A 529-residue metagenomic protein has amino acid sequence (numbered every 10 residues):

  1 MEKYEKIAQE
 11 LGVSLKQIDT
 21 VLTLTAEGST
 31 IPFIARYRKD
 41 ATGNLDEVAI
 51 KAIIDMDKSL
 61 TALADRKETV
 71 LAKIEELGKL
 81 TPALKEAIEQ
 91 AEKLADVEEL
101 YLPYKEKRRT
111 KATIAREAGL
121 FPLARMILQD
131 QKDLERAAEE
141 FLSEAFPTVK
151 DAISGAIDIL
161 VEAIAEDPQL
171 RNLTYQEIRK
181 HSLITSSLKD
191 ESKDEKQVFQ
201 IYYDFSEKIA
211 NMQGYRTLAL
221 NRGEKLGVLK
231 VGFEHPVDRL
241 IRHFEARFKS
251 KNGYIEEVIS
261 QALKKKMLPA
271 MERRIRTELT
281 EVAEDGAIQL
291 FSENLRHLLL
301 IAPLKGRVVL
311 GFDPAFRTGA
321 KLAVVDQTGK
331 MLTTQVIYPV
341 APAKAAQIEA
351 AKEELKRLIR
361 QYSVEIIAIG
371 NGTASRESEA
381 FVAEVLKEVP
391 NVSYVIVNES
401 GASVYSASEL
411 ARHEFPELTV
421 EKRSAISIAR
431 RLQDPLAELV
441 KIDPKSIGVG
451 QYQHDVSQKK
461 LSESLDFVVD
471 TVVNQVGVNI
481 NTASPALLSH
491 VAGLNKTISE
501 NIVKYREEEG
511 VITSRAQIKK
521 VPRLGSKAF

Functional and structural regions predicted by a protein language model:
M1-D19, A26: Generic start-of-chain signal for non-secretory N-termini
K3, R36, A62-K79, E89 (+4 more regions): Long, highly charged, low-complexity intrinsically disordered interaction regions that mediate electrostatic DNA/RNA
L24, Y37, K73, A163 (+13 more regions): Generic, well-ordered alpha-helical scaffold segments in large soluble proteins
A26-G28, R116, F233-H235, P314-F316 (+5 more regions): Flexible glycine-/small-residue-rich
S29-E47: Feature marking long nucleic-acid-engaging regions of large polymerase/nuclease enzymes
A49-A52, S59, L63-G311, A315-E417 (+1 more regions): Duplex nucleic acid-engaging cores and interfaces of nucleic-acid transaction enzymes
V308-V325, A351, L355, S484 (+3 more regions): Extended, hydrophobic alpha-helical segments in both membrane/secreted and soluble proteins
